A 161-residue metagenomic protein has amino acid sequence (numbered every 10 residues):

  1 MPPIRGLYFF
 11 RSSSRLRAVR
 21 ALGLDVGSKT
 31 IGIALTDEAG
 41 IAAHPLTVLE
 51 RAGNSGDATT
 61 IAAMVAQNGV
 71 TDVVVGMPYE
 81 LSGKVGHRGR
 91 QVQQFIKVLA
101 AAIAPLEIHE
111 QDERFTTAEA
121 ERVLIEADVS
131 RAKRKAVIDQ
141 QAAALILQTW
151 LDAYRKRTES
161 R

Functional and structural regions predicted by a protein language model:
P2-L22, S28-R161: Phosphate- and other anionic-substrate recognition elements at nucleic-acid/protein interfaces
